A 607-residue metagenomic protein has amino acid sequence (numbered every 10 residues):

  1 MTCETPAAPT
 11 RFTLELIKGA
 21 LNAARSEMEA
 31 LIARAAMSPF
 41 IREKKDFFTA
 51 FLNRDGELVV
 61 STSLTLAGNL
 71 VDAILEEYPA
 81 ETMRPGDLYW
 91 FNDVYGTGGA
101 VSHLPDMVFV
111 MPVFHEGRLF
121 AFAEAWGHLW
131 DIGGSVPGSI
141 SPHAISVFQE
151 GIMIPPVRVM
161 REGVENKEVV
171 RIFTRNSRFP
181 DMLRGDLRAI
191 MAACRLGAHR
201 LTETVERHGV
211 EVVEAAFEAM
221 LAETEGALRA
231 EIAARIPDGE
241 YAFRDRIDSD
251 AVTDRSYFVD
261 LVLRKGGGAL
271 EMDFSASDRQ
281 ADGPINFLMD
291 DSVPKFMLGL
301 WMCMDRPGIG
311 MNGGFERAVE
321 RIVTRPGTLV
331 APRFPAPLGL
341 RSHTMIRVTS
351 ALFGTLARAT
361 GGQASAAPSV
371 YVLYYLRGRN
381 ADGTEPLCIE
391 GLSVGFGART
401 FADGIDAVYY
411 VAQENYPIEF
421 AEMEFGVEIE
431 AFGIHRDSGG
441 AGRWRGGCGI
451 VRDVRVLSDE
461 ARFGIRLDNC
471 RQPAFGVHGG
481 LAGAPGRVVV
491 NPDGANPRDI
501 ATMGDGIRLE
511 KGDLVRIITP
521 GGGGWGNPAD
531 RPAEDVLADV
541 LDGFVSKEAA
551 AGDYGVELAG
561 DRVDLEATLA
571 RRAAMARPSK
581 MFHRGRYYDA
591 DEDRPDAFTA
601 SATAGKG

Functional and structural regions predicted by a protein language model:
T2-P85, W90, V94-H115, L119-K606: Glycine/proline-enriched, intrinsically flexible loops and inter-domain linkers
